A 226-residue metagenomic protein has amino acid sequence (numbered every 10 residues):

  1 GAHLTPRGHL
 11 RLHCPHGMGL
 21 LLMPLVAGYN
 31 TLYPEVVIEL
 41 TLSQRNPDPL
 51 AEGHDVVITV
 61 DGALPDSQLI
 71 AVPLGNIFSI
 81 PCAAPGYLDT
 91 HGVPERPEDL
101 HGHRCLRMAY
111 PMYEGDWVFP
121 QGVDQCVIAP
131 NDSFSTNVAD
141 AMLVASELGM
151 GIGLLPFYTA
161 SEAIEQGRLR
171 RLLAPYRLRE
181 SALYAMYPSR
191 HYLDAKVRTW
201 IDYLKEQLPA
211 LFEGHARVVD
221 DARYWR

Functional and structural regions predicted by a protein language model:
G1-H3, L211: Alpha-helical linker/hinge and terminal dimerization helices associated with HTH transcriptional regulators
R7-D66, R217-V219, W225-R226: Central regulatory/effector-binding core of bacterial HTH transcription factors
R11-H13, V57, L106, G153 (+1 more regions): Short, well-ordered beta-strand segments
E35, S161-E162, Q166, Y176-R226: C-terminal effector-binding regulatory domain of bacterial HTH transcription factors
T41-T136: Acidic, Gly/Pro-rich loop/turn segments at junctions of secondary structure
D61, P85, F157-Y158, P175-Y176: Short secondary-structure boundary segments
V72, E98, L143-V144, R198: Alpha-helical segments flanking ligand/cofactor-binding loops in enzyme cores
V127-R171, L178, R217: Hydrophobic hinge/microswitch elements
